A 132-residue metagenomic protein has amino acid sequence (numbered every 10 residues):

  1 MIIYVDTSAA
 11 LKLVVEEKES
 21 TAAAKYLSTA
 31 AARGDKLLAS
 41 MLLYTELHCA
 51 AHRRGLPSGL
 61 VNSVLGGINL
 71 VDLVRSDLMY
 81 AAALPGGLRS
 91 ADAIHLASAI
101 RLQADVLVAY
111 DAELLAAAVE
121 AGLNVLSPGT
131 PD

Functional and structural regions predicted by a protein language model:
M1-I2, K25-T29, Y44, G67 (+3 more regions): Acidic, PIN/NYN-like endoribonuclease modules and their adjacent C-terminal/linker elements
M1-L38, A51-S63, A121-D132: Short, well-structured N-terminal submotif of metal-dependent ribonuclease cores
V5, L38-A39, D72, S90-A93 (+1 more regions): Short beta-strand scaffold positions
S8-L11, H48, A82, I100: Amphipathic alpha-helical segments within well-ordered protein domains
A9-A10, L43, D77, H95 (+1 more regions): Alpha-helix capping/helix-boundary segments
T21, C49, M79, L115-A116: Alpha-helical elements of the RecA-like P-loop NTPase motor core of helicases
R54-S58, G67, P85-L88, Q103-A104 (+1 more regions): Short glycine/proline-enriched coil/turn segments at helix->beta-strand junctions
V64-G86: Acidic catalytic patch
